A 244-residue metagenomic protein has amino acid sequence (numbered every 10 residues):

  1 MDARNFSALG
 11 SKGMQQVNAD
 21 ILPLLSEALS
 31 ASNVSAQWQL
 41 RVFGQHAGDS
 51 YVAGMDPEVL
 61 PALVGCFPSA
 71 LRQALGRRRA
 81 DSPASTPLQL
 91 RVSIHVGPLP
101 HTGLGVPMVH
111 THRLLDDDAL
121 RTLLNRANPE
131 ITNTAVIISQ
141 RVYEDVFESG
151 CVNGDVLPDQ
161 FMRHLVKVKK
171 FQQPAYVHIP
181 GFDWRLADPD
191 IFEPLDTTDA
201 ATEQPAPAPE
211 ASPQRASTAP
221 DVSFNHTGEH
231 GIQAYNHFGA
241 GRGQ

Functional and structural regions predicted by a protein language model:
M1-P61: Catalytic NTP-binding/metal-coordinating core of nucleotidyl cyclase/transferase enzymes
N5, G48-S50, S93, G97 (+2 more regions): Glycine-centered flexibility sites
G48, P87-Q89, I131, A219 (+1 more regions): A general secondary-structure signal for short beta-strands and their flanking turns/coil in non-transmembrane regions
E58-Q160: Catalytic beta-strand-to-alpha-helix segment of the class III nucleotidyl cyclase homology domain
R126-P129, K167-V168, F224-N225: A general structural signal for short secondary-structure junctions and capping/turn motifs
N133-P194: Cytosolic regulatory/linker segments at or just downstream of nucleotide-handling modules in signal-transduction
A200-Q244: Long, low-complexity intrinsically disordered regions enriched in small/polar and proline/glycine residues
